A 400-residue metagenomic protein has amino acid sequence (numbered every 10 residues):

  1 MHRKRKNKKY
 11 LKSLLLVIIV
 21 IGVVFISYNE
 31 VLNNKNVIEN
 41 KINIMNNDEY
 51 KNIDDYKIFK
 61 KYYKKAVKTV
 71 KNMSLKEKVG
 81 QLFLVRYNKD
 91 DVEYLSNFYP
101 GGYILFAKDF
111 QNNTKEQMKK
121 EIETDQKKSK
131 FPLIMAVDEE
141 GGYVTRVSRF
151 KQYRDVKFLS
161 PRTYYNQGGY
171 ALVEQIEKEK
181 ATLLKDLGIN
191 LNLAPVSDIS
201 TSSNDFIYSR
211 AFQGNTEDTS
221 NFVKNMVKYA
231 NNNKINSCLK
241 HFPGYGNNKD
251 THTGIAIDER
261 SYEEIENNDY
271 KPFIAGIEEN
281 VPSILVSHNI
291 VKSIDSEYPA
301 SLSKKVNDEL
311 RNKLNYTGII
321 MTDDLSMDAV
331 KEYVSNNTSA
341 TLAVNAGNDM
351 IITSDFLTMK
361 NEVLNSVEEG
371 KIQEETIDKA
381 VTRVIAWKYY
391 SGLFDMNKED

Functional and structural regions predicted by a protein language model:
R3-K4, K8-S96, K313, E332-D400: Preference for extracellular/luminal or secreted protein segments
S74, N113-E123, T145, D218-T376 (+1 more regions): Second-shell residues forming the walls of enzyme active-site clefts
V79-Y87, G101-L105, L133-E139, L191-P195 (+4 more regions): Hydrophobic faces of well-ordered beta-strands that scaffold small-molecule active sites in alpha/beta enzyme cores
Q81-K89, S160-E174, G254-N268, D328-Y333: Active-site mouth loops of central-metabolism enzymes
Y99-N112, K127: A short aromatic-anchored loop/beta-hairpin motif
Q126-R154, I176-S197, T219-G244: Glycine-rich, aromatic-flanked loop segments that form ligand/cofactor-binding clefts across common enzyme folds
V147-Y153, N190-S209, G214, K240-A256 (+1 more regions): Active-site-proximal loop/short-helix segments that contain or immediately flank catalytic acid/base residue(s)
Q152-Q167, Q213: A charged helix-plus-loop insertion that forms the helical arch/lid used to bind and gate nucleic-acid substrates
